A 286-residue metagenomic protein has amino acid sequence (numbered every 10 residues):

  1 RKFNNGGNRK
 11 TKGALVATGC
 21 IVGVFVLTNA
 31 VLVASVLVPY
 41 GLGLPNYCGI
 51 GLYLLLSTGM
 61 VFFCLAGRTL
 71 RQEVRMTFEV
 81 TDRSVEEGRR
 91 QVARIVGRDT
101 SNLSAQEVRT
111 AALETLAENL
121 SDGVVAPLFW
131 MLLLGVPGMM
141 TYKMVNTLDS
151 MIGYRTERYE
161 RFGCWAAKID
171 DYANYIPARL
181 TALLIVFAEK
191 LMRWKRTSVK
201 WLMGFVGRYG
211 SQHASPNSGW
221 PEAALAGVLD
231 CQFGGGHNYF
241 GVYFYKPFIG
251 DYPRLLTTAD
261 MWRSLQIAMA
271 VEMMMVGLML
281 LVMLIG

Functional and structural regions predicted by a protein language model:
R1-M140, G153-G286: Hydrophobic alpha-helical transmembrane segments
M144, L148, I152: Active-site His/Glu-centered metal-binding helix of metallohydrolases
